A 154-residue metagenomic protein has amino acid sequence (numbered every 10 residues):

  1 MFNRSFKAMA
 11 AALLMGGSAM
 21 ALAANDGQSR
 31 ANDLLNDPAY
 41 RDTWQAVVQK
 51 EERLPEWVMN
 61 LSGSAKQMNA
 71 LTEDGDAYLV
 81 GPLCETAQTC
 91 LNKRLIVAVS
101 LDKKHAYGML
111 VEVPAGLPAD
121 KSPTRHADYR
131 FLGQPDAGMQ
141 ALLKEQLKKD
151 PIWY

Functional and structural regions predicted by a protein language model:
M1-A10: Bacterial N-terminal signal peptides that target proteins for export
A10-S18: Bacterial N-terminal signal peptides
A19-A23: Sec/Tat signal peptide C-region and signal peptidase I cleavage site
A24-L83, A87, P151-Y154: N-terminal secretory signal peptides
D26-Y40, A115-Y154: C-terminal partner/receptor-binding element of secreted or periplasmic proteins
L71-D74, A98-K104: A short, structured loop/turn motif at beta-sheet edges
D74-G75, V80, C84-A87, M109-P114 (+1 more regions): Solvent-exposed interaction surfaces and binding hotspots enriched for charged
T89-I96: Short, surface-exposed coil-to-beta transition loops
